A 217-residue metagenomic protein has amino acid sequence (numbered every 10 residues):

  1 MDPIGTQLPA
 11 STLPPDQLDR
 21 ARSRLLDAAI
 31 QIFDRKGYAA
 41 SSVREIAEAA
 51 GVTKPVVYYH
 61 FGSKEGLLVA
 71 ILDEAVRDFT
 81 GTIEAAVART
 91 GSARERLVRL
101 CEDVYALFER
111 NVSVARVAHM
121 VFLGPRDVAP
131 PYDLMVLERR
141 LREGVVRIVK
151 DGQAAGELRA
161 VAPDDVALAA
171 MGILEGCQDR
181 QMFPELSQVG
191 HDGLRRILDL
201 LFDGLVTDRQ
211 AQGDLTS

Functional and structural regions predicted by a protein language model:
M1-R20, R209-S217: N-terminal intrinsically disordered/low-complexity leader segments
P3, A106-R110, R142, R147 (+3 more regions): Amphipathic C-terminal alpha-helical segment
L18, L26, L68, L72 (+5 more regions): Amphipathic, non-transmembrane alpha-helical scaffold segments
R24, A28, I32-G66, A70: Helix-turn-helix
Y38-A39, A154, L158, F183: Conserved hydrophobic residue
A70, E84-V112, V166-A170, Q210 (+1 more regions): Hydrophobic alpha-helical connector segments
R77-T80, E84, R110, V128-A154 (+2 more regions): Amphipathic alpha-helical packing segments from all-alpha helical-bundle domains
E109-A129: Amphipathic alpha-helical segments used for helix-helix packing
